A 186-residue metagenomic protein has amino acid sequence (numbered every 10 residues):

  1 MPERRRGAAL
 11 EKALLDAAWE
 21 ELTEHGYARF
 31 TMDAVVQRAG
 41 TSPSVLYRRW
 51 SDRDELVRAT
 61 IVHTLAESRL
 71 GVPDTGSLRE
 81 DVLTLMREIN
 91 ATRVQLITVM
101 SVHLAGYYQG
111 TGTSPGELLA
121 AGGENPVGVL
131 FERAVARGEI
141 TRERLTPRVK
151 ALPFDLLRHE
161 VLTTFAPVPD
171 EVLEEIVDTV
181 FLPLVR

Functional and structural regions predicted by a protein language model:
M1-R38, S44, E55: Basic, helix-initiating cap at the start of DNA-binding domains
A17-E21, A59, E88, L156: Short amphipathic alpha-helical elements of helix-turn-helix/winged-helix folds
R29, D52-V57, A66-E67, V82: Short amphipathic alpha-helical segment with a characteristic S/N-K-E followed by hydrophobic residues
E55-I61, T92-S114, G128: Amphipathic alpha-helical segments used for helix-helix packing
R69-L96: Hydrophobic alpha-helical connector segments
T84, A91, E124-N125, V129-A136 (+2 more regions): C-terminal peripheral helix-coil segments that are non-catalytic and often amphipathic
T98-V99, G110-R137, T146-R148: Amphipathic alpha-helical packing segments from all-alpha helical-bundle domains
